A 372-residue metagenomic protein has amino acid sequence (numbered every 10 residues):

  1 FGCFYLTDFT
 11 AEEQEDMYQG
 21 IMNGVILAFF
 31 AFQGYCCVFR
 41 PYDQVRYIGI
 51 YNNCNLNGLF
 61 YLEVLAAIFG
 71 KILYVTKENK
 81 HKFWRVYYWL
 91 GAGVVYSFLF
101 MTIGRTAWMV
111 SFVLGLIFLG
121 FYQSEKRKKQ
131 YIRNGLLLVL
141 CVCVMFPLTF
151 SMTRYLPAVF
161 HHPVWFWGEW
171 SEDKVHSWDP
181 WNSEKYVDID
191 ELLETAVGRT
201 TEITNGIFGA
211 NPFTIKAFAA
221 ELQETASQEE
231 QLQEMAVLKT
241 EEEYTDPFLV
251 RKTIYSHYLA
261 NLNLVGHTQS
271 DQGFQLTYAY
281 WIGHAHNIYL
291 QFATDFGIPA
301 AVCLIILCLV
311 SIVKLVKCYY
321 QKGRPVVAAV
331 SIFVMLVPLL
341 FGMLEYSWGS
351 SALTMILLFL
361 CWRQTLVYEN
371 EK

Functional and structural regions predicted by a protein language model:
F1-Y5, L59-K71, L357-R363: Hydrophobic cores of alpha-helical transmembrane segments in multi-pass inner/ER membrane proteins, independent
E13-D43, N52-K126, L137, P147-Y155 (+1 more regions): Alpha-helical transmembrane segments of multi-pass inner-membrane proteins
D16, I72-V86, K129-L136, D179-E191 (+1 more regions): Transmembrane signal-anchor hairpin modules in multi-pass inner-membrane enzymes, especially those that act on
I48-V64, A285, A293-G297, L344-L353: Membrane-interface micro-motifs in multi-pass membrane enzymes
M101, E125-E242, H257-L259: A membrane-periplasm/extracellular boundary helix in multi-pass inner-membrane enzymes that assemble envelope glycans
G115, S331-F341, Y346-K372: Transmembrane alpha-helices of multi-pass inner-membrane enzymes
N211-F296: Long extracytoplasmic/lumenal interhelical loops at the membrane interface of multi-pass membrane proteins
F296-L336: Hydrophobic transmembrane alpha-helices and their immediate junctions
